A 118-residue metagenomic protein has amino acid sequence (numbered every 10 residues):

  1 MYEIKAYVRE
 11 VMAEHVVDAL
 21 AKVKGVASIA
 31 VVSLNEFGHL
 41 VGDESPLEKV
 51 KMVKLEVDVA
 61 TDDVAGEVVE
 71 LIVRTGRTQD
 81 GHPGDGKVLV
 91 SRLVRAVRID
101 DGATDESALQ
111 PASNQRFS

Functional and structural regions predicted by a protein language model:
M1-S118: Positively charged, small/polar-rich N-terminal and surface patches that mediate targeting and assembly and bind
